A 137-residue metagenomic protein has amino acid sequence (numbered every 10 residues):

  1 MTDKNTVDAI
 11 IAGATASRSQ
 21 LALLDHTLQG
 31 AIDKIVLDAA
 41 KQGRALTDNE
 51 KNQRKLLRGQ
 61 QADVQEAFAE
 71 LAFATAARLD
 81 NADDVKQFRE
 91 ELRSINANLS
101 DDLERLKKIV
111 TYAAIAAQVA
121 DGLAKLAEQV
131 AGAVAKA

Functional and structural regions predicted by a protein language model:
T2-T111: Short amphipathic alpha-helical segments that predominantly mediate membrane engagement
N98-A137: Short, cationic, amphipathic peptide segments
